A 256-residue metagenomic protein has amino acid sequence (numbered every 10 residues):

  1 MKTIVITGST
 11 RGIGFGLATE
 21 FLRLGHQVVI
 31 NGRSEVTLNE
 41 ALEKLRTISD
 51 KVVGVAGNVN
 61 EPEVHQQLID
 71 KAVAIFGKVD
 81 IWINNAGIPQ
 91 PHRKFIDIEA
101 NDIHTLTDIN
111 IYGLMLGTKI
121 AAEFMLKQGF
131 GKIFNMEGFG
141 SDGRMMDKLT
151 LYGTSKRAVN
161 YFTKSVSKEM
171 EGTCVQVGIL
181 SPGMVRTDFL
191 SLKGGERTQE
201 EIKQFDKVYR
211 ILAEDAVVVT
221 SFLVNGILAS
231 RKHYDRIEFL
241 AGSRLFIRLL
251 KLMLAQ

Functional and structural regions predicted by a protein language model:
T10-G12: Conserved glycine-rich cofactor-binding loop
L24-E40: Conserved glycine-rich Rossmann-like NAD(P)H-binding loop of the short-chain dehydrogenase/reductase
V36, A56-L68, A100: The beta1-alpha1 cofactor-binding region of Rossmann-like NAD(H)/NADP(H)-dependent oxidoreductases
L68, I83, G117-A121, F162-T163: Hydrophobic positions on the long internal alpha-helix of Rossmann-like NAD(P)-dependent oxidoreductase domains
I96-M115, F130, V159: Catalytic Tyr-X3-Lys loop
I109-K127, K168: Amphipathic alpha-helical dimer-interface segment in Rossmann-like NAD(P)H-dependent oxidoreductases
K132-A158, T163-K164, K168-E171, M184: Catalytic loop of short-chain dehydrogenase/reductase
I179, R197-L250: C-terminal helical subdomain
